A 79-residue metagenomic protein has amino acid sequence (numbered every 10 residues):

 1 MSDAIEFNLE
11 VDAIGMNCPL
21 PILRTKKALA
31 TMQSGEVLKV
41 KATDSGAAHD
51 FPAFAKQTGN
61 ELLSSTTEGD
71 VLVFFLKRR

Functional and structural regions predicted by a protein language model:
M1-S2, A28: Short, flexible, glycine/charge-rich loop motifs used to bind or transfer phosphoryl groups or to couple energy/partner
S2-D12: Right-handed parallel beta-helix/beta-solenoid
A13-T66: Amphipathic, hydrophobic secondary-structure cores in small proteins
G69-V71: Short acidic/glycine-enriched loop/turn segments that link adjacent beta-strands
V73-R79: Core SAM-dependent methyltransferase catalytic element
